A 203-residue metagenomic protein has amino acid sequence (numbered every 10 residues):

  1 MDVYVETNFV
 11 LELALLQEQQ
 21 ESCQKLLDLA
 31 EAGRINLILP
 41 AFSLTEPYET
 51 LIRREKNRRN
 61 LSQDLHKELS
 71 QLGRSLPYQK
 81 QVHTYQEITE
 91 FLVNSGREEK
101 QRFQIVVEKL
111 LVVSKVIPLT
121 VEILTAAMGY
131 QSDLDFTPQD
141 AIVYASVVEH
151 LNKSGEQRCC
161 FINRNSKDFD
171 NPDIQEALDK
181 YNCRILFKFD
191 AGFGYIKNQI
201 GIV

Functional and structural regions predicted by a protein language model:
M1-D2, L29, Y130, A145 (+1 more regions): Acidic, PIN/NYN-like endoribonuclease modules and their adjacent C-terminal/linker elements
M1-Y4, N8-F42, Y48-R74, N171-P172 (+3 more regions): Short, well-structured N-terminal submotif of metal-dependent ribonuclease cores
I38, I117-L119, R184-L186: General small-molecule cofactor/ligand-binding pocket signal
A41, Q139, I162-S166: Short His-Asn-centered micro-motif
S43, I123, V143, K167-D168: Alpha-helix capping/helix-boundary segments
E46-P47, A126: Phosphate- and divalent-cation-binding pockets in alpha/beta enzyme and binding domains that engage nucleotide-derived
L61-R97: Charged, glycine/proline-rich intrinsically disordered loops and linkers
Y85-C160: Active-site neighborhoods of divalent-metal-dependent phosphate/nucleic-acid chemistry enzymes
